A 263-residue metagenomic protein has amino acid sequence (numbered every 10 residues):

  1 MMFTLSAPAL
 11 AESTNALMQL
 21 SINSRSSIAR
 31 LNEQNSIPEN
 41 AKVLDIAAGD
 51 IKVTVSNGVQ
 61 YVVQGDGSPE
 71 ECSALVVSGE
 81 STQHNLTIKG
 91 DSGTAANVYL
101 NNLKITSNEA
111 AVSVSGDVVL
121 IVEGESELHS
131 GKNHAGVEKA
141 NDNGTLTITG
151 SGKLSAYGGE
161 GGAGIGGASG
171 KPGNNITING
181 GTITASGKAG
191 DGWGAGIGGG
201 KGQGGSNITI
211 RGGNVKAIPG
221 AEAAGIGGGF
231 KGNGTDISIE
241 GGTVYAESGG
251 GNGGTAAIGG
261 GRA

Functional and structural regions predicted by a protein language model:
M2-A263: A composition-driven surface/loop motif
